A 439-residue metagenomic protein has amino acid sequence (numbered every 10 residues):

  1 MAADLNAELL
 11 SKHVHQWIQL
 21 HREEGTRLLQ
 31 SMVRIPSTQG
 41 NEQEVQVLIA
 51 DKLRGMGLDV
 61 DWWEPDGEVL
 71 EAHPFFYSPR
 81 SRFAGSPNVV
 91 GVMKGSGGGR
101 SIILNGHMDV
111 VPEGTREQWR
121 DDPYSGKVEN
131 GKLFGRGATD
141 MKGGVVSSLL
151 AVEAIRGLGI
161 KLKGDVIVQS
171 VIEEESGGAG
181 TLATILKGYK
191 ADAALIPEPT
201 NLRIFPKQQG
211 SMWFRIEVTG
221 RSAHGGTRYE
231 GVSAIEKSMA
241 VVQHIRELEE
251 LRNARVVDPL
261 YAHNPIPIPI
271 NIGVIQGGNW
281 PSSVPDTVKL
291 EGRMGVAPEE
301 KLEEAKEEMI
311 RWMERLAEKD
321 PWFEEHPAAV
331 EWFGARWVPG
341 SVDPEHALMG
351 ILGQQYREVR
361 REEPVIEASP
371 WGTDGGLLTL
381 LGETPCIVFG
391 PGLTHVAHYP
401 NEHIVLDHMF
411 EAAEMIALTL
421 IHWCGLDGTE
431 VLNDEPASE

Functional and structural regions predicted by a protein language model:
M1-H13, G55, F83, R215-E439: Metal-dependent amide/peptide-bond hydrolase catalytic core, centered on the "pita-bread" metallohydrolase fold
A2-L133, L162, L393: Acidic/His- and Gly-rich active-site-bordering loop/insert found across diverse amide/peptide-bond hydrolases
G40, V60, G98-G99, D109-V111 (+5 more regions): Short, acidic Gly/Pro/Ser/Thr-rich loop/turn segments
D61, I102-L104, A193-L195, E324 (+1 more regions): Hydrophobic/aromatic beta-strand patches that form the interior of the parallel beta-sheet core in alpha/beta enzyme
N88, K161, D165, T287-E291: Intrinsic-disorder/low-complexity, polar/charged segments enriched in Ser/Thr/Lys/Arg/Asp/Glu/Gln
E113-V128, P206-E217, Q354-Q355, I387: Acidic-glycine-rich active-site phosphate/pyrophosphate-binding loop
Q118, I160, F205-S211, P281-P285 (+1 more regions): Short glycine/proline-enriched loop/turn "hinge" motifs that connect secondary-structure elements and lie
L133, A138-T139, G143-E249, N264-I266 (+2 more regions): Fold-level recognition of mixed alpha/beta catalytic cores in primary-metabolism enzymes, strongest
